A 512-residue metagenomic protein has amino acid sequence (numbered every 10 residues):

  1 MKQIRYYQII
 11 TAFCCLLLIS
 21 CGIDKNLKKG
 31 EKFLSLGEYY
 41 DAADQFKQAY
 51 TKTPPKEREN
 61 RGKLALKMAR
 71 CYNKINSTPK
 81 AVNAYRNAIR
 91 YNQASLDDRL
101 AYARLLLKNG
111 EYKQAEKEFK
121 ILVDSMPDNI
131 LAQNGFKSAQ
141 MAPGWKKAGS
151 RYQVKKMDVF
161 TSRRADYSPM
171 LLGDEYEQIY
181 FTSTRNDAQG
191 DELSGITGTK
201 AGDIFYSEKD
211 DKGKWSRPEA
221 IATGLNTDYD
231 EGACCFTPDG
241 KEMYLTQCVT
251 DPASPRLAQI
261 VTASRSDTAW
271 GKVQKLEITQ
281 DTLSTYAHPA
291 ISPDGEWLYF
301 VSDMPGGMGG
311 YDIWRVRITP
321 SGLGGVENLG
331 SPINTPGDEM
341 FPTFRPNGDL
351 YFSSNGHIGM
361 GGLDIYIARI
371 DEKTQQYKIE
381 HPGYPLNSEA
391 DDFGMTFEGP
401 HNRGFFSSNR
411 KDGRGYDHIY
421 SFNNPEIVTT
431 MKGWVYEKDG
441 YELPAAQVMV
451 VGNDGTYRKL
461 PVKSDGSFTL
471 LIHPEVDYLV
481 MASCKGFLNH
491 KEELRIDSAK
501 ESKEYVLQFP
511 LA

Functional and structural regions predicted by a protein language model:
L36, K74, A101, L105-P444 (+3 more regions): Short, conserved micro-motifs composed of acidic
A49, N87-A88, I121-L122: Canonical positions in the second alpha-helix
